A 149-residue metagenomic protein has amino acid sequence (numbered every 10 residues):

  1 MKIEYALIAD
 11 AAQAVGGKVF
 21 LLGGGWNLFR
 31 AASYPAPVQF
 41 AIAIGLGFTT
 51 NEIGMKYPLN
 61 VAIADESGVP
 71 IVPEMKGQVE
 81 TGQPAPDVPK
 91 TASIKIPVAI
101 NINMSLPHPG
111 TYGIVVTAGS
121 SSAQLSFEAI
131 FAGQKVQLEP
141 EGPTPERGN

Functional and structural regions predicted by a protein language model:
K2-A118, S122-N149: Contiguous segments within soluble domain cores/interaction surfaces
